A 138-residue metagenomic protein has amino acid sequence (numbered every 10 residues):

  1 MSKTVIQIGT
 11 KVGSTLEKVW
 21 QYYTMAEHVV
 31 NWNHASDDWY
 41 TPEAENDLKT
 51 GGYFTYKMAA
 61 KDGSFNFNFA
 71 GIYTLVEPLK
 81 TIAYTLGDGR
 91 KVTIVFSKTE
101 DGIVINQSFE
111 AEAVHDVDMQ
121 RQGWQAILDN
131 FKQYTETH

Functional and structural regions predicted by a protein language model:
M1-W39: Hydrophobic ligand-binding cavity/cleft-lining segments
S2-K3, K11, K57, N68 (+1 more regions): Charge-dense, helix-prone N-terminal extensions
V5-Q7, N66-A70, G89-T93: Short, surface-exposed coil-to-beta transition loops
T15-E17, L48-K49, T74-L79, V95-V104: A short, structured loop/turn motif at beta-sheet edges
V19-W20, V29, F54-Y56, Y73 (+3 more regions): Hydrophobic pocket/interface hotspot
Y40-A83: Glycine-rich portal/gate segments that line the openings of hydrophobic small-molecule binding cavities
T81-A126, F131: Beta-strand/loop substructures that line and gate deep hydrophobic ligand-binding cavities in soluble
Y134-H138: Short, highly charged C-terminal tails/helix-capping segments
